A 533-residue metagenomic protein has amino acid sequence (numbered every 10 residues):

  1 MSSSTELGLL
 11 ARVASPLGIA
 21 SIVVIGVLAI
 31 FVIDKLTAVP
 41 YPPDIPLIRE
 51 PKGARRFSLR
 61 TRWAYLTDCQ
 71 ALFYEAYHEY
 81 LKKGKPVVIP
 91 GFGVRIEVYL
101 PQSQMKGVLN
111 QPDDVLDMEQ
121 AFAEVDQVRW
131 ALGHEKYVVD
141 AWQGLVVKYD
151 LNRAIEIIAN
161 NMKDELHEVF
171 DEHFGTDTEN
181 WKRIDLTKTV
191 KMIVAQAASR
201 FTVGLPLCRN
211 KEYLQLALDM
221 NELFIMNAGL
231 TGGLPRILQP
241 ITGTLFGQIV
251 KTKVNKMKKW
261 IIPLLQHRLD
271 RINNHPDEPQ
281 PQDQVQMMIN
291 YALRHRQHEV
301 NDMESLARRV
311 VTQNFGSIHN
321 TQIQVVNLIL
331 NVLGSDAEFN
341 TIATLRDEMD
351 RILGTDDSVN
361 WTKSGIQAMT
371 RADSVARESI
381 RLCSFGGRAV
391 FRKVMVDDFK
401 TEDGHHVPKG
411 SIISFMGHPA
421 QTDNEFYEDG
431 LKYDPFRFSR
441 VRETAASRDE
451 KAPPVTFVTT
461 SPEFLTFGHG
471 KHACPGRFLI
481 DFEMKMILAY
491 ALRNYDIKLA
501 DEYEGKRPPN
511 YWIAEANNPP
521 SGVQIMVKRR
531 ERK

Functional and structural regions predicted by a protein language model:
M1-R12, A514-K533: C-terminal helix/juxtamembrane-tail motif
S2-V138, E463: N-terminal membrane-proximal hinge/A-helix region immediately C-terminal to the signal-anchor transmembrane segment
Q70-H78, R351-H405, S411-S414, H418-A420 (+2 more regions): Conserved cytochrome P450 K-helix E-x-x-R motif and the immediately C-terminal K′/meander segment
G91-V94, L100-V203: Charged/polar low-complexity intrinsically disordered regions
I158-V325, T344: Cytochrome P450 heme-thiolate monooxygenase catalytic core
T321-E348, P475-Y495: Cytochrome P450 catalytic-core helices
F415-P454: Conserved cytochrome P450 K-helix/beta-meander segment immediately N-terminal to the heme-binding cysteine loop
T460, T466, K471, R477-A514: Cytochrome P450 heme-binding "Cys pocket" and the immediately downstream C-terminal segment
